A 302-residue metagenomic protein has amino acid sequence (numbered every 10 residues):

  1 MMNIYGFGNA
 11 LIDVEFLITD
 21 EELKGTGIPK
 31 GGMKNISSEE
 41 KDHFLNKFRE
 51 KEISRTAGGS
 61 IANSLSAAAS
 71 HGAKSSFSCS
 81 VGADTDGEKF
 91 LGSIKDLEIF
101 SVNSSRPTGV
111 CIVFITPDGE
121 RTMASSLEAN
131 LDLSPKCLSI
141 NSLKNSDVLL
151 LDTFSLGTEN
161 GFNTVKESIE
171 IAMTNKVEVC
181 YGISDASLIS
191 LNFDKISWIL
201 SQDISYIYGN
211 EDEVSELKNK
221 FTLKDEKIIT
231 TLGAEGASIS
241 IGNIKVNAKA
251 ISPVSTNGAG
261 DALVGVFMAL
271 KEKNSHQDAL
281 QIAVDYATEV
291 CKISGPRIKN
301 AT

Functional and structural regions predicted by a protein language model:
M1-S76, P253: Glycine-rich phosphate/adenosyl-contacting loop at the front of the ribokinase-like
S70, K249-T302: Conserved post-catalytic alpha-helical subdomain immediately downstream of the catalytic base and nucleotide-binding
S93-P107: A glycine-rich helix N-cap at a beta->alpha junction
K95-I99, D194-E216: Structural recognition of alpha->loop->beta junctions
V102-S104, V113-T158: Conserved phosphate-binding/catalytic loop of the ribokinase/pfkB sugar-kinase fold
N160-N163, I189-L200: Distinct, well-ordered alpha-helical segments
A172-E178, I204, K224-K227: A short helix->loop->beta-strand "cap" motif at the edges of active sites that frequently abuts
Y206-S252: Conserved phosphate-donor
